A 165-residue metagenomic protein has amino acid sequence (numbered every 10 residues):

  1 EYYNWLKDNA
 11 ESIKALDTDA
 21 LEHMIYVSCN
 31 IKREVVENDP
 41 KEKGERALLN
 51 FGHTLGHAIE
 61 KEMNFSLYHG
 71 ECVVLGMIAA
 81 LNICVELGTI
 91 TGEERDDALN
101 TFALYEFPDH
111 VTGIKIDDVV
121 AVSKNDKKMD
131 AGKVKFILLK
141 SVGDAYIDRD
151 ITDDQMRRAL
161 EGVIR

Functional and structural regions predicted by a protein language model:
E1-L49: Carboxylate- and glycine-rich phosphate/diphosphate-binding segment that chelates Mg2+/Mn2+
L48-F51, L67-V73: Short glycine/threonine-rich catalytic loop with a Thr-x-Gly-x-Asp
F51, L55-I59: Active-site His/Glu-centered metal-binding helix of metallohydrolases
H53, M77, V142: Residue-level signal for inorganic ion chemistry
A58-L67: Catalytic Zn2+-binding segment of zinc metalloproteases
V73-L75, A79: Small-residue-rich helix-loop
A80-I90: Post-HExxH zinc-binding segment in Zn-dependent metallohydrolases
T89-R165: C-terminal charged capping/lid subdomain of soluble metabolic enzymes
